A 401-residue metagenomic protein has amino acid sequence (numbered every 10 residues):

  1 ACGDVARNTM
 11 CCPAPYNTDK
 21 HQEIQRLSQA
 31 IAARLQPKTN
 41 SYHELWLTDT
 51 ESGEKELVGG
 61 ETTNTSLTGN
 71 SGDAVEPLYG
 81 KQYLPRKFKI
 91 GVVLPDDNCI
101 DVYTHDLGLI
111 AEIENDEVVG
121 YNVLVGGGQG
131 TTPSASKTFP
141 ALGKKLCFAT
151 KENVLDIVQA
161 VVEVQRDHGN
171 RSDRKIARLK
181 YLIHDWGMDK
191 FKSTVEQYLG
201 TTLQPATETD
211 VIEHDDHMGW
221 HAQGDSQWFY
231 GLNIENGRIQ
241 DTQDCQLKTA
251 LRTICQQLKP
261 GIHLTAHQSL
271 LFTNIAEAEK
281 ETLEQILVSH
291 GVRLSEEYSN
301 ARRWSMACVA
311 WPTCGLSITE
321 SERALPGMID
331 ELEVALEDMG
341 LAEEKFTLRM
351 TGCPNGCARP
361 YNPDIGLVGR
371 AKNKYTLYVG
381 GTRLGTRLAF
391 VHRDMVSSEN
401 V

Functional and structural regions predicted by a protein language model:
A1-V401: Peripheral terminal and linker regions in Fe-S/redox and tRNA-modifying enzymes
